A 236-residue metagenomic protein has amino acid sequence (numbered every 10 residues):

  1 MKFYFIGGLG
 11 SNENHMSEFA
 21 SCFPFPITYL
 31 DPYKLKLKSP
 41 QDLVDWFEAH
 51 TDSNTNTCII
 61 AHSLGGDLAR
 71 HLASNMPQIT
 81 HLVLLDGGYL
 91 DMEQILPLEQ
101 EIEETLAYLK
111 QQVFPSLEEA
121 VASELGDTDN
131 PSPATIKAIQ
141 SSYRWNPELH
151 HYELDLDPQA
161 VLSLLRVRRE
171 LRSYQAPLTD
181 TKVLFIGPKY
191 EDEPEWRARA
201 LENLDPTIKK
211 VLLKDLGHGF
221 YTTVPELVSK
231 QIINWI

Functional and structural regions predicted by a protein language model:
M1-L37: Conserved HGGG/HGGXW glycine-rich cap/lid loop of the alpha/beta-hydrolase fold
Q41-T57: Conserved acidic catalytic loop of the alpha/beta-hydrolase fold
I59-A61, L85: Short beta-strand immediately N-terminal to the catalytic nucleophile in serine-hydrolase-like folds
A61-G65, A69: Gly/Ala-rich beta-loop-alpha elbow adjacent to hydrolase catalytic centers
L82-L117: Flexible "cap/lid" loop of the alpha/beta hydrolase fold
P115-R166: Conserved alpha/beta-hydrolase catalytic His-Asp/Glu region
N146-L204: Conserved serine/cysteine hydrolase catalytic core
L213-P225: Catalytic histidine-centered segment of alpha/beta-hydrolase-like enzymes
